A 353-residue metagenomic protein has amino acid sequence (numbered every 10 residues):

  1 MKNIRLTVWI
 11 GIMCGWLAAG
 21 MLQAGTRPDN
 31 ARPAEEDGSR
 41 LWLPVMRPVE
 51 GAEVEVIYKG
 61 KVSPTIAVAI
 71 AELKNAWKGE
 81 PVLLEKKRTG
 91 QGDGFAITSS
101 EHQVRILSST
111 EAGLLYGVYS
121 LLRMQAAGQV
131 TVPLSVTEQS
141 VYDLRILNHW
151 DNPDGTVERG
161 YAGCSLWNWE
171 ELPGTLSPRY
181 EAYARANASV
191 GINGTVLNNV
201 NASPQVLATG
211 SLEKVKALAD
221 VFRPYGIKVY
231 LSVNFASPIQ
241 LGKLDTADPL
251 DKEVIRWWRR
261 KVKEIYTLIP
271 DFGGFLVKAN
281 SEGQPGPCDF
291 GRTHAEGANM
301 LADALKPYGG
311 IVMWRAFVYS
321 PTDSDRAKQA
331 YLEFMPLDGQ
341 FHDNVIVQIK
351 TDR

Functional and structural regions predicted by a protein language model:
M1-G11: Bacterial N-terminal signal peptides that target proteins for export
W9-G20: Bacterial N-terminal signal peptides
A24-V104, S109-A112, V130-S135: Acidic, contiguous N-terminal accessory segments
G51-V56, P81, R145-L147, N193-T195 (+3 more regions): Hydrophobic beta-strand segments of well-ordered beta-sheets in folded domains
Y58-G60, N199-N201, A279-G283: Short, histidine-centered active-site or binding-site loop motifs used for metal coordination, general acid-base
S63-E72, G90-G94, T98-L276, K306: Feature activates predominantly on carbohydrate-active enzymes
K74-E80, A126-Q129, F222-I227, N299-V312 (+1 more regions): Structural alpha-beta junctions
A217, K243-R353: Catalytic-core regions of glycoside hydrolase
